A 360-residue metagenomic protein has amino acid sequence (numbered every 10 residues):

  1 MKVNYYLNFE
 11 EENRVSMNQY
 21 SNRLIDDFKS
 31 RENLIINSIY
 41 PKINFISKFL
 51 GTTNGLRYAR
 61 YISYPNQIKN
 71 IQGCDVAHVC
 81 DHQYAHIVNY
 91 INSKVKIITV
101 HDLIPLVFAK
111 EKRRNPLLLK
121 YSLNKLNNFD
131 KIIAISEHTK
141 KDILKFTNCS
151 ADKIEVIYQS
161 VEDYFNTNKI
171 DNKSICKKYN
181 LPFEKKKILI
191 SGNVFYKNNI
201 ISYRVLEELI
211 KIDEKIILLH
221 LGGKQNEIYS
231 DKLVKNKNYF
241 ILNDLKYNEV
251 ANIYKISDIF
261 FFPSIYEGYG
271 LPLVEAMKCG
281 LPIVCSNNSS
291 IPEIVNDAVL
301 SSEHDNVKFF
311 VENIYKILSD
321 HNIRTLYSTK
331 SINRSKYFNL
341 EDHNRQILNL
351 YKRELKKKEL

Functional and structural regions predicted by a protein language model:
M1-L360: Carbohydrate transferase catalytic cores enriched for Leloir-type hexosyltransferases
